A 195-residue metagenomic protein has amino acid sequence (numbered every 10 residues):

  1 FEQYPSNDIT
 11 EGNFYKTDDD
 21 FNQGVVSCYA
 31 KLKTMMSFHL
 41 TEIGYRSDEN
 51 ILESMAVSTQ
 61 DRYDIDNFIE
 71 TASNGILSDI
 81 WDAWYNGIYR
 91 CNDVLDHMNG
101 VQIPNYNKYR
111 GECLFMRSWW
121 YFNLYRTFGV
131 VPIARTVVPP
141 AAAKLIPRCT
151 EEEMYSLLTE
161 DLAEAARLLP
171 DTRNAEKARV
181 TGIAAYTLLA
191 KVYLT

Functional and structural regions predicted by a protein language model:
F1-D19, L158, A190: Bacterial Sec-dependent N-terminal signal peptides
N7-T10, F68-E70, T136-A142: Short linear capping/connector segments at secondary-structure termini
D18, N22, V26, A30-M36 (+3 more regions): Conserved, well-structured interaction surfaces
S37-I43: Beta-strand acidic-aromatic groove motif in beta-rich domains, primarily in extracellular
D48, L52-A56: Core domains of carbohydrate- and sulfate-ester-processing enzymes
L114, Y186-V192: TPR/Sel1-like alpha-solenoid repeat signature
V130, E176-T187: Aromatic-lined, polymer-binding surfaces characteristic of secreted/periplasmic polysaccharide-degrading enzymes
